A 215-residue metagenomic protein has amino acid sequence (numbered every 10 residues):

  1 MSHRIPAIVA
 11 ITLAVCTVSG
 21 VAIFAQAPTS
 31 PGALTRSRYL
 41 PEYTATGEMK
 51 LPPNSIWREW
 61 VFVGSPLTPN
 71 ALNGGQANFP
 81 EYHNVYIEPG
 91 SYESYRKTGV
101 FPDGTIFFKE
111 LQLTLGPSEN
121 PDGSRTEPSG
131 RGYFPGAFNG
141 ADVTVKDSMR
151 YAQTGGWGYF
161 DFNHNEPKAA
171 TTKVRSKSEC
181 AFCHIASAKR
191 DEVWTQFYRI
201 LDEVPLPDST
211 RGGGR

Functional and structural regions predicted by a protein language model:
M1-T12: Bacterial N-terminal signal peptides that target proteins for export
A10-G20: Bacterial N-terminal signal peptides
V21-Q26: Juxtamembrane cytosolic interface motif at the C-terminal end of transmembrane helices
A27-R36, I56-E59, T98, P102-R215: Sequence context surrounding c-type heme c attachment/ligation sites in exported
P31-V100: N-terminal secretory signal peptides
